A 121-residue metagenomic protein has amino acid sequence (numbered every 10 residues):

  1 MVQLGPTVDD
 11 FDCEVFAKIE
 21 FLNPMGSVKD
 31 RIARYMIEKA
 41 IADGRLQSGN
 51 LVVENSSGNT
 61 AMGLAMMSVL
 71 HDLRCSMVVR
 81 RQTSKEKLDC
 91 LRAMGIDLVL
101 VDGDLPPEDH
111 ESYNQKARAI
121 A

Functional and structural regions predicted by a protein language model:
M1-A121: PLP-dependent amino-acid enzyme catalytic core
